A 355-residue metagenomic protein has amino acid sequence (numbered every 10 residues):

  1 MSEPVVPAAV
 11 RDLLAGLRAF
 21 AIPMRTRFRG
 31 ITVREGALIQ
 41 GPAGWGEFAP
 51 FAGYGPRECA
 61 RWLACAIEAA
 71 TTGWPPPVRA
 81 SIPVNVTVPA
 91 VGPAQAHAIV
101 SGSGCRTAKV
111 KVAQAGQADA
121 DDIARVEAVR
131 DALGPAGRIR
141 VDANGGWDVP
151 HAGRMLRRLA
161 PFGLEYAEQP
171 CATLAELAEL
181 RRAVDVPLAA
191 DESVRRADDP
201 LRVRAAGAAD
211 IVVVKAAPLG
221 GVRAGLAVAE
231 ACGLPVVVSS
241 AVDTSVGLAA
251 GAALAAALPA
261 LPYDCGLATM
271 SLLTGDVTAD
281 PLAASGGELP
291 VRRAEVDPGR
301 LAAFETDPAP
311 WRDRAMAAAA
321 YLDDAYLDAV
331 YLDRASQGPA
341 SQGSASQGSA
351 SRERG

Functional and structural regions predicted by a protein language model:
S2-P161, T278-S336, Q347-G355: N-terminal capping/lid subdomain adjacent to the active-site entrance of alpha/beta enzymes
I22, T87, D191, S239 (+1 more regions): Conserved beta-strand termini and adjacent loop/short-helix elements that scaffold enzyme active sites in alpha/beta
S103-R106, L133-P135, R157-E165, R181-L188 (+3 more regions): Glycine-enriched alpha-helix->loop->beta-strand junction motifs that scaffold or abut catalytic
T107-A118, R138-G145, F162-L174, V186-R196 (+2 more regions): Catalytic beta/alpha-barrel core
Q114-V129, W147-H151, P170-R182, A197-D199 (+1 more regions): Active-site-adjacent beta->alpha loops and helix N-cap segments on the catalytic face of soluble alpha/beta enzymes
L201-R300, F304: Shared catalytic-loop signature of beta/alpha-barrel
